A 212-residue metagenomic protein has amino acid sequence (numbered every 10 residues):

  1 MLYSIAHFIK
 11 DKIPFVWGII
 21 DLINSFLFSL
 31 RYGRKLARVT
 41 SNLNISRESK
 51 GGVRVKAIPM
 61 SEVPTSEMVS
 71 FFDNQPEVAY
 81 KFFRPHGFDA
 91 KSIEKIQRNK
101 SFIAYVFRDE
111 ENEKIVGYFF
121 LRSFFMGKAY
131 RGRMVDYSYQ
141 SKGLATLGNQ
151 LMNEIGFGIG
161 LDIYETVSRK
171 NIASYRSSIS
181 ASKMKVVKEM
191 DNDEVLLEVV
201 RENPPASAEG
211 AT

Functional and structural regions predicted by a protein language model:
G51-S70: A short beta-loop-alpha structural element at the N-terminal edge of CoA-dependent acyl/N-acetyltransferase catalytic
S70-R84: Helix-loop element at the rim of GNAT/NAT acetyltransferase active sites that forms part of the acceptor-substrate
K81-K128: Acetyl-CoA-dependent GNAT
G132-L144, S168: A short, internal acetyl-CoA/4′-phosphopantetheine-binding micro-motif in the GNAT/acyltransferase core
S141-F157, S180: Conserved acetyl-CoA-binding loop-helix of GNAT-fold acetyltransferases
G156-R169: Conserved GNAT acetyl-CoA-binding A-motif
R169-M190: Conserved active-site alpha-helix within GNAT-family acetyltransferase domains
K185-T212: C-terminal "cap" of GNAT-fold acetyltransferases
